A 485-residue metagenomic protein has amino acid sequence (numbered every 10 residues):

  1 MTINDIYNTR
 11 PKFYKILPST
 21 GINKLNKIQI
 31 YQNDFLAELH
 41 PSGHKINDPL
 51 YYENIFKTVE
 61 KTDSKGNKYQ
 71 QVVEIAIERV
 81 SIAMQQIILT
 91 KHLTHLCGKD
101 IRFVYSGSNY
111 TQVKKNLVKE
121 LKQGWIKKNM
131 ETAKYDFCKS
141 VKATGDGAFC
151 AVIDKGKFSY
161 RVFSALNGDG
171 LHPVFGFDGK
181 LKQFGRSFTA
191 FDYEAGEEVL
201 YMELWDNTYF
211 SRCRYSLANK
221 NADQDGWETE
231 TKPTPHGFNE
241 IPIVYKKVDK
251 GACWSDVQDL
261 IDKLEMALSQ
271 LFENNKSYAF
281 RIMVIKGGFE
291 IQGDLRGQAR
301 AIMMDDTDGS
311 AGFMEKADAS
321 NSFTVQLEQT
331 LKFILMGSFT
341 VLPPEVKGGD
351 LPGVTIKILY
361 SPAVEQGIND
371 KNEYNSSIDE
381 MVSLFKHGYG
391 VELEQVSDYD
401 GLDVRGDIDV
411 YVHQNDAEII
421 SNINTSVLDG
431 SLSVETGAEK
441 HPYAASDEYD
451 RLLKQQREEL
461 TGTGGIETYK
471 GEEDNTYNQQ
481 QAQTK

Functional and structural regions predicted by a protein language model:
M1-Y160, K470, N478-K485: Extended, helix-rich architectural segments
R10, Q32, H92, R186 (+3 more regions): Polar/charged side chains located within well-ordered beta-strands of beta-rich proteins
K45-K65, K180-N219, L295-S310: An N-terminal domain-start capping segment
V113, L117, W125-A133, V141 (+6 more regions): Short amphipathic alpha-helical segments
C138-K246: Extended, regular secondary-structure scaffolds
C150, S187, V244, I302-M303 (+1 more regions): Residues in well-ordered beta-strands of folded domains
Q224-I358: Extended, charged amphipathic alpha-helical segments
F289-E290, A299, D306, S322 (+1 more regions): C-terminal helix-loop subdomains that flank or include functional centers
